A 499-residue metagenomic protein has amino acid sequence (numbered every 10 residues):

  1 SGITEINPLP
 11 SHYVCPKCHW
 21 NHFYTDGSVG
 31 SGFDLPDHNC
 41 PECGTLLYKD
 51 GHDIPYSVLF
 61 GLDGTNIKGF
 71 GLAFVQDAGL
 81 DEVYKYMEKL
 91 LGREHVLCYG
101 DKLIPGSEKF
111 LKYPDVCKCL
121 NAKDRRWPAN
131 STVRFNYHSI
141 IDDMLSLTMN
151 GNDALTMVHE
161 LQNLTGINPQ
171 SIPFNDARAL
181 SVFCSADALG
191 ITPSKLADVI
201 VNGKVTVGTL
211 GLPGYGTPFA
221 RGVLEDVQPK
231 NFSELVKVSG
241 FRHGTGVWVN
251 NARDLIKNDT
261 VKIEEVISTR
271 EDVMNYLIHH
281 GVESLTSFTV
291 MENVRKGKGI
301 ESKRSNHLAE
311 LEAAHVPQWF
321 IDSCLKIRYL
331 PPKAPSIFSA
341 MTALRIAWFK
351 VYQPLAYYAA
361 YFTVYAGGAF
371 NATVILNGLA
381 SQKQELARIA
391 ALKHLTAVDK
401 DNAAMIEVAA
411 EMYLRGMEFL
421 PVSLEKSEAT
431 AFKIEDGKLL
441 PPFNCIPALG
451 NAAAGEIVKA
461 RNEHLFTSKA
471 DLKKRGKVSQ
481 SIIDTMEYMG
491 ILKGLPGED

Functional and structural regions predicted by a protein language model:
S1-D499: Noncatalytic, beta-rich nucleic-acid-contacting surfaces in large DNA/RNA-processing enzymes
